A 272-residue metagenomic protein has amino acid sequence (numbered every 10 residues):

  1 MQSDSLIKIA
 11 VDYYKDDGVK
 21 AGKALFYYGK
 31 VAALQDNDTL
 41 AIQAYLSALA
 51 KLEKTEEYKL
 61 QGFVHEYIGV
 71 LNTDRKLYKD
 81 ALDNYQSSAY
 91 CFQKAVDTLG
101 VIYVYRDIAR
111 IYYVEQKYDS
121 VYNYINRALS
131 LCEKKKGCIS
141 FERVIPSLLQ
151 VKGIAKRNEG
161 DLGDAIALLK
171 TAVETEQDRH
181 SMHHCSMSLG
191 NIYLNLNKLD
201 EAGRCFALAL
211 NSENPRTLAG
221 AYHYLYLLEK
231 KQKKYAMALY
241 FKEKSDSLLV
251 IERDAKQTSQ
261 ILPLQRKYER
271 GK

Functional and structural regions predicted by a protein language model:
M1-Y27: N-terminal leader/linker segments that initiate helical-solenoid repeat arrays
D4, G203, A207-K272: Hydrophobic positions within repeat-based interaction scaffolds
K8-D12, S47-E53, S87-C91, V96 (+5 more regions): Amphipathic alpha-helical segments of tetratricopeptide repeats
K20, L60, G100, G137-V144 (+2 more regions): Structural signature of alpha-solenoid helical repeat junctions
A24-A32, A44, K51, Q61-N72 (+10 more regions): TPR/Sel1-like alpha-solenoid repeat signature
